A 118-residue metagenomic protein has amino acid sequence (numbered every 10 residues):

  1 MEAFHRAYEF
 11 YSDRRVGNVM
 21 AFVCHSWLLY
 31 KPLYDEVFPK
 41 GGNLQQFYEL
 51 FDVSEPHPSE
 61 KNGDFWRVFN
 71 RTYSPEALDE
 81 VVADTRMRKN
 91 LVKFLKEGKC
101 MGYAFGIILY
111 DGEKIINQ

Functional and structural regions predicted by a protein language model:
M1-Y11, F22: Conserved acetyl-CoA-binding loop-helix of GNAT-fold acetyltransferases
R14: Conserved kinase catalytic-core segment
G17-Q118: Terminal substrate-recognition subdomain of acyl/acetyltransferases
